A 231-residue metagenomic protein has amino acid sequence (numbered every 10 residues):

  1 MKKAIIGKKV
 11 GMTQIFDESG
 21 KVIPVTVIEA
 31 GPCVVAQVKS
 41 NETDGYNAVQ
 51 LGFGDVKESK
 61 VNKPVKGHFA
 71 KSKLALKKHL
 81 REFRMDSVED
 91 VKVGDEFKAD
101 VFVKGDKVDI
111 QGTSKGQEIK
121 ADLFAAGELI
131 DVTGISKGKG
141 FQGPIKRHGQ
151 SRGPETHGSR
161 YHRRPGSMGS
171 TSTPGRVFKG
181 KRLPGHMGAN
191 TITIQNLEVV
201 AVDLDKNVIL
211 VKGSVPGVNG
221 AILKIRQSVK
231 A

Functional and structural regions predicted by a protein language model:
M1-A231: Extended basic (Lys/Arg/His-rich) segments that typically form rRNA-contacting surfaces in ribosomal proteins
